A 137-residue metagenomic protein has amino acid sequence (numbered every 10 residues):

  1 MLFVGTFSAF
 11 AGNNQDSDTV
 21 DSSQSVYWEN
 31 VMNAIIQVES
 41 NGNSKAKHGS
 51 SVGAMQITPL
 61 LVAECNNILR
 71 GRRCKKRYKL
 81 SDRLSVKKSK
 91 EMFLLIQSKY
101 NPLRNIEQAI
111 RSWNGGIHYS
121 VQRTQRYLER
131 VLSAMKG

Functional and structural regions predicted by a protein language model:
M1-T6: Bacterial N-terminal signal peptides
G12-G137: Catalytic glycan-binding domains that act on GlcNAc-containing polysaccharides
